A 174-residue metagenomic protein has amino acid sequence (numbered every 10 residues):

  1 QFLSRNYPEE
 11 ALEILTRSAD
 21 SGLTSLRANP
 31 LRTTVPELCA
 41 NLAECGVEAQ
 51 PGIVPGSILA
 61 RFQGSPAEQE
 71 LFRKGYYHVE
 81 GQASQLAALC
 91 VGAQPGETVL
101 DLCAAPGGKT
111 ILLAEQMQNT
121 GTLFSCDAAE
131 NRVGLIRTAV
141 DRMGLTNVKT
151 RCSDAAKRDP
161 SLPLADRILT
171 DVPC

Functional and structural regions predicted by a protein language model:
Q1-C174: S-adenosylmethionine
